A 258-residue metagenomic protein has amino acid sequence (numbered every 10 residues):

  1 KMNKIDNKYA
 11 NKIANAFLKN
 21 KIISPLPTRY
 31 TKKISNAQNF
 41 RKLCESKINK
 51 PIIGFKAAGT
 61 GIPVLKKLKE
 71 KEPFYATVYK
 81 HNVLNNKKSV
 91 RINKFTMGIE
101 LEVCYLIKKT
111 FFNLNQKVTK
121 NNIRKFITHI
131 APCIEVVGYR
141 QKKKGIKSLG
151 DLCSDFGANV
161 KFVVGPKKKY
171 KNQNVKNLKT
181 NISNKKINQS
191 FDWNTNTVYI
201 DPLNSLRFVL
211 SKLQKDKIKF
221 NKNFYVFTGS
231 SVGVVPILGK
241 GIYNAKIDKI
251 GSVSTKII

Functional and structural regions predicted by a protein language model:
K1-N3, N223: Core, highly hydrophobic multi-pass alpha-helical transmembrane subunits of bioenergetic inner membranes
N3-D201, L206-R207, G239-I242, I250-I258: Catalytic-core "active-site belt" of small-molecule-metabolizing enzymes, emphasizing His/Asp/Glu-rich regions
R29-T31, S211-L213, T228-S231: Short alpha-helix capping/helix-loop boundary micro-motifs
I34, D216-I218, V234-V235: Short, surface-exposed secondary-structure edge patches
Q116, S211-D216: A short beta-strand-loop-beta hairpin characteristic of the jelly-roll/cupin
L203-S211, F224-F227: Short, structured beta-strand/loop micro-motifs enriched in basic residues and often containing a Trp
F220-V232: Conserved metal-binding segment of the jelly-roll/cupin
S231-V235, K249-S252: Short, charged beta-turn/beta-strand-edge "cap" motif at the junction between a beta-strand and an adjacent loop
